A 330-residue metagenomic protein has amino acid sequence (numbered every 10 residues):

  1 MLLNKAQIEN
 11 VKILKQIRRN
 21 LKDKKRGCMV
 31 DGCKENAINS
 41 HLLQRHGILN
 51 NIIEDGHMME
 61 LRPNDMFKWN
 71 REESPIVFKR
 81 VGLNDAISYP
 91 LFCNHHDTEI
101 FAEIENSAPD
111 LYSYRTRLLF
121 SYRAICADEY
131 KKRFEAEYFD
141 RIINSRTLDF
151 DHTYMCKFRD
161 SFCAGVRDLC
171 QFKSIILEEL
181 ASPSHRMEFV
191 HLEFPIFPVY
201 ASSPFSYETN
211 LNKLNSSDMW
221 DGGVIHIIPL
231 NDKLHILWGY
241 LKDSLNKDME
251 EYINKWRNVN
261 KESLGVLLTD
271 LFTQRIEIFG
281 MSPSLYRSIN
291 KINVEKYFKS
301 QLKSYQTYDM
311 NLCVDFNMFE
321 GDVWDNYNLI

Functional and structural regions predicted by a protein language model:
M1-N4, H46-I53, T153-F158, H185-P195: Short low-complexity stretches enriched in small and charged residues
M1-T98, A102-I104: An N-terminal structural lobe/cap that precedes and organizes the functional/catalytic core across diverse proteins
D31, H96, D128, S202-P204 (+1 more regions): Structured loops at beta-to-helix junctions and adjacent beta-edge loops in soluble globular domains
F67-R71, K132-Y138, S282: Noncatalytic linker/hinge segments flanking ATPase motor cores
K68-W69, Y122-C126, L268-T273: Short C-terminal domain-edge/linker segments immediately following a structured domain
E72-P75, R141-R146, N210-W220: Low-complexity, polar-biased intrinsically disordered regions enriched in Pro/Ser/Thr/Gly
E99, E103-G165: Long, hydrophobic, well-ordered secondary-structure blocks that form the structural core and pocket-lining surfaces
C156, F162-I330: Charge-dense, low-complexity intrinsically disordered regions
